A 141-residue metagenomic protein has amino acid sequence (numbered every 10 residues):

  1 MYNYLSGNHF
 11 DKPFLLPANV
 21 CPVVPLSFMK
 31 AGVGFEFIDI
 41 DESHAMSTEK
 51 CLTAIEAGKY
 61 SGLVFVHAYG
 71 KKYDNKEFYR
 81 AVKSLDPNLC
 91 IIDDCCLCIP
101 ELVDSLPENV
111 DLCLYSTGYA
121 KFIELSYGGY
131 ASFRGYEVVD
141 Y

Functional and structural regions predicted by a protein language model:
M1: Donor nucleotide-activated moiety binding/catalytic core segment of transferases that use nucleotide-activated donors
Y4-D86, C90-I92: PLP-dependent aminotransferase-like
A18-V20, D39, C95, S116-T117 (+1 more regions): Nucleotide-sugar donor-binding loop of glycosyltransferases
M46, D74, P100-L102, I123 (+1 more regions): Active-site-proximal flexible loops/turns
V82-D86, L106-E108, R134: Short, conserved loop/helix-junction motifs that constitute active-site signature segments in enzyme catalytic cores
D93-Y130: Conserved active-site segment immediately N-terminal to the catalytic lysine that forms the internal aldimine
Y136-Y141: Active-site C-terminal subdomain of aminotransferase-like
